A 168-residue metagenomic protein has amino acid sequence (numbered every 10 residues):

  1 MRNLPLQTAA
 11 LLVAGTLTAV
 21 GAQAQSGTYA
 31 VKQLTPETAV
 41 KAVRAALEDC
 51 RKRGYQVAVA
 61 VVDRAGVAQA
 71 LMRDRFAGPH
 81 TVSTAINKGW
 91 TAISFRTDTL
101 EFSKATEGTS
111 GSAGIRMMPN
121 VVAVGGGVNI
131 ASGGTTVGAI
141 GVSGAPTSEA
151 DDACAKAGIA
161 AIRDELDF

Functional and structural regions predicted by a protein language model:
M1-A10: Bacterial N-terminal signal peptides that target proteins for export
A19-G21: N-terminal signal peptide c-region/cleavage motif recognized by signal peptidases
Q23-F168: Flexible, solvent-exposed loop/hinge segments and secondary-structure transition points
